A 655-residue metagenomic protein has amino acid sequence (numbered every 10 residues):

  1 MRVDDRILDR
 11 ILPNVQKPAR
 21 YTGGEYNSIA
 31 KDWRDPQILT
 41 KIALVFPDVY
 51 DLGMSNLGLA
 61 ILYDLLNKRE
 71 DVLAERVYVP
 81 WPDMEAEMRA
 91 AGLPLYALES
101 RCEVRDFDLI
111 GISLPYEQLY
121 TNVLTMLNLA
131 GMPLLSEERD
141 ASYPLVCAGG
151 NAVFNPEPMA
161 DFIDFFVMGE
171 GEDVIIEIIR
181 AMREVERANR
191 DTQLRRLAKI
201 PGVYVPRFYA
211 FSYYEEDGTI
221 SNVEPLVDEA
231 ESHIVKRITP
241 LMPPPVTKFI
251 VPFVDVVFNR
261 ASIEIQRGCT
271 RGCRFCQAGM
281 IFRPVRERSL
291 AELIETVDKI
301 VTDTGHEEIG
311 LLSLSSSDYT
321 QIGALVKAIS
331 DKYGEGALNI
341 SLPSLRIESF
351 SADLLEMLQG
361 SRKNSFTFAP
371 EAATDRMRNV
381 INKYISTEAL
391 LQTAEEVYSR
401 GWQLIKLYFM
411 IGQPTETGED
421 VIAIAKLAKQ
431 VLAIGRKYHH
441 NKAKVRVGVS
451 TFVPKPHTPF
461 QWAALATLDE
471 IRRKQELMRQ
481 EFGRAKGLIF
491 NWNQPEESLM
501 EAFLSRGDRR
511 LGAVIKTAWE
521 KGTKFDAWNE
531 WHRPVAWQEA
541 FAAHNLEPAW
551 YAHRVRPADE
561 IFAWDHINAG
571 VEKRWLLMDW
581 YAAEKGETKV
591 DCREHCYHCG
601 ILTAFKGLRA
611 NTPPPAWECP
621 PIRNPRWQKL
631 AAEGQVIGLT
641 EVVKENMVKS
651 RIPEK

Functional and structural regions predicted by a protein language model:
M1-K31, D35-I38, I42-L44, R484-K655: Radical SAM enzyme core and accessory elements
I11-A43, Y50-D51, P206, S212 (+3 more regions): N-terminal [4Fe-4S]-dependent radical SAM core
L44-D48, L66, F249-Q277, V301 (+2 more regions): N-terminal pre-triad scaffold of radical SAM enzymes
V45, K299-K406, M410-S450, P454: Conserved SAM/AdoMet-binding glycine-rich loop
N56, D255-A291, H598-T612: Canonical Radical SAM [4Fe-4S] cluster-binding loop centered on the CxxxCxxC motif and its immediate flanking residues
V79-E224, H440, P459-D508, I515-W531: Glycine-rich beta-alpha loop elements in corrinoid/cobalamin-binding modules across cobalamin-dependent enzymes
L197-P206, L314-Y319, P343-S349, G412-Q413 (+4 more regions): A glycine-rich phosphate-binding loop feature that marks nucleotide/adenosyl-phosphate handling sites
N379, E395, S399-Q403, T415 (+3 more regions): C-terminal scaffold of the Radical SAM
